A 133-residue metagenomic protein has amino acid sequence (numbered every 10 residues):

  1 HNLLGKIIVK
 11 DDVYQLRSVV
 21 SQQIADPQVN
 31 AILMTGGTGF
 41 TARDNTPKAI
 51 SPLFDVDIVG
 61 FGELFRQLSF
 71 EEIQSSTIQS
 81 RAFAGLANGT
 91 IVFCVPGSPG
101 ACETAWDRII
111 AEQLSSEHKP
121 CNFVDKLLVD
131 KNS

Functional and structural regions predicted by a protein language model:
H1-S133: Non-catalytic beta/alpha edge segments that cap or flank active sites
